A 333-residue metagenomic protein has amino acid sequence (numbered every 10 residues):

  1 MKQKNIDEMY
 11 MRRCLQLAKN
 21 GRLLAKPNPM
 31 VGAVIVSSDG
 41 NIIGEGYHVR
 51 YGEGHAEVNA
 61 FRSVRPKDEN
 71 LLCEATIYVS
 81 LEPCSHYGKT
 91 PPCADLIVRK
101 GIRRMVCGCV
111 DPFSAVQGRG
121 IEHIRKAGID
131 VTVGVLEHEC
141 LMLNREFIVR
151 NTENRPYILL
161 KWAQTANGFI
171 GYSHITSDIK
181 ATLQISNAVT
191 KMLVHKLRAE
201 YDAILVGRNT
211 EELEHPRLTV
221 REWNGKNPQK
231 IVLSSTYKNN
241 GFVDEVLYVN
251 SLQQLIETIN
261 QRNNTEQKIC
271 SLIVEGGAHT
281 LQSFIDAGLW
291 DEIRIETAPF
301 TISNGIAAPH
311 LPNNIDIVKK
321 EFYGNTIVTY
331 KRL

Functional and structural regions predicted by a protein language model:
K2-N28, G44-E45, D68-L71, K89 (+1 more regions): Enzymes that bind and transform nitrogen-containing heteroaromatic metabolites
G32: Helix-turn-helix
I35-E139, S283-I285: Zn2+-dependent cytidine deaminase-like catalytic core
S37, N151-E153, K331-L333: Active-site beta-strand termini and strand-to-loop segments that position acidic
V116-Q117, M142-N144, R217, S303: Short Asp/Glu-rich motifs
I121, E137, L141-N144, K191-V194 (+1 more regions): Hydrophobic, well-ordered secondary-structure segments
E122-K126, V149-N151, R221-N224, H310-P312: Short, hinge-like loop/turn segments at secondary-structure boundaries
N144-R155: Flexible, polar/acidic helix-loop-strand segments at domain edges
